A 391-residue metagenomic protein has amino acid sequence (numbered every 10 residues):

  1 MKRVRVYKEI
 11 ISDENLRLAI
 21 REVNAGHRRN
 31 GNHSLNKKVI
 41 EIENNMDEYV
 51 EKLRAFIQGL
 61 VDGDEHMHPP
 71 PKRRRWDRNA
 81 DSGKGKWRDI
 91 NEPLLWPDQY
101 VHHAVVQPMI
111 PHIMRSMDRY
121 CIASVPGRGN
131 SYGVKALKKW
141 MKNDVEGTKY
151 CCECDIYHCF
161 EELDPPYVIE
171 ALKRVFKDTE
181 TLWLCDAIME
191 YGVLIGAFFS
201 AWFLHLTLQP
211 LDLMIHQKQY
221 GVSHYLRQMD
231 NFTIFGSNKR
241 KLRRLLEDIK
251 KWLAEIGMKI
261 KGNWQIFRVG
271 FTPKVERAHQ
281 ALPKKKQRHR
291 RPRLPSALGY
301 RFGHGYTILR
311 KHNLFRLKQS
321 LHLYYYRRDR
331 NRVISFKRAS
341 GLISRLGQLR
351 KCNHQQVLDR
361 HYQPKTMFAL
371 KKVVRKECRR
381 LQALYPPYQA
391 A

Functional and structural regions predicted by a protein language model:
M1, Q99, H103, Y191 (+4 more regions): Right-hand nucleic-acid polymerase module
M1-I57, Q389-A391: Non-catalytic, polymerase-adjacent accessory regions of viral genome-replication enzymes
V6, H102, V106-D164: Active-site-proximal segment of RNA-dependent polymerases
A55-G85, F176-M189: Reverse-transcriptase-like RNA-dependent polymerase core
P70-K72, L226-D230, N263-Q265: Short Gly/Ser/Thr- and Asp/Glu-enriched loop/turn motifs at secondary-structure junctions
K84-D118, F160, Y191-Q217: Conserved pre-motif C helix in the palm subdomain of viral-like polymerases
K135-M229, T233-W252, R268, P292-L294 (+4 more regions): Conserved polymerase palm-domain catalytic core
